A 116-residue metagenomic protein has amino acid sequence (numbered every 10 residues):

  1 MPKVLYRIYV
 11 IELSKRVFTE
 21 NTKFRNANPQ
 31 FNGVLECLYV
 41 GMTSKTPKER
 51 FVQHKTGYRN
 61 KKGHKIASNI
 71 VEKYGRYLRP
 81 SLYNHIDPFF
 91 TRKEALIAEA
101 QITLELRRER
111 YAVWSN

Functional and structural regions predicted by a protein language model:
M1-V52, Y83-I86, F90-A98: GIY-YIG nuclease catalytic motif and its immediate N-terminal context
K45-K48, V52, G57-S115: Aromatic/basic micro-patches that form nucleic-acid/chromatin recognition or nuclease catalytic surfaces
